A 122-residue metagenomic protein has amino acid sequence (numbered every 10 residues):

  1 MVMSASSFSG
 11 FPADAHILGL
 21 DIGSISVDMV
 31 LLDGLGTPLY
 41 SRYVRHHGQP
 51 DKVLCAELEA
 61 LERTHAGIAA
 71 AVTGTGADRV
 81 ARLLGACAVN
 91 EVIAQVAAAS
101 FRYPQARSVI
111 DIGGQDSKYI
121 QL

Functional and structural regions predicted by a protein language model:
V2-P12: A short, basic/flexible loop-to-alpha-helix module at the beginning of a structural domain
F11-D14, H65-A66, Y103-A106: Short helix-loop-beta connector
D14-K52, A56-E59: Short glycine-rich, Thr/Ser-proximal phosphate-binding strand/loop in the N-terminal lobe of ATP-dependent enzymes
I17-D21, A69-A71, R107-I110: Short glycine-aspartate micro-motif
D21-I25, T75, I112-D116: A short acidic Gly-Thr/Ser loop motif
G34-L35, Y43-H46, L61-I93, Y119-Q121: Short beta-strand-loop/turn "lid" adjacent to the catalytic site in phosphate-handling enzymes
R42-Y43, N90-L122: Glycine-rich phosphate-binding loop of actin/hexokinase-like ATP-binding domains
V53-A56, A60, R79, A98-F101: Alpha-helical scaffold segments in soluble metabolic enzymes
